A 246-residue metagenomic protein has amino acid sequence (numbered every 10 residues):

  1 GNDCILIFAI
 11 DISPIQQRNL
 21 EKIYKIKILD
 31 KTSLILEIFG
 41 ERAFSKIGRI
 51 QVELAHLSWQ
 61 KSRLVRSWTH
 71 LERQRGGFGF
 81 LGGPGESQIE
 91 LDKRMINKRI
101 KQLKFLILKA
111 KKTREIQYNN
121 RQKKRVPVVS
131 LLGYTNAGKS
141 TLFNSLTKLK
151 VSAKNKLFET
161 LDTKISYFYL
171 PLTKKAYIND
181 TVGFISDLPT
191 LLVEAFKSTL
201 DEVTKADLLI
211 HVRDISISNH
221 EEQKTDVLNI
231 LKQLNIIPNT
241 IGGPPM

Functional and structural regions predicted by a protein language model:
G1, I7-K27, L170-K175, F196-M246: Conserved C-terminal guanine-recognition region of P-loop GTPase G domains, centered on the G4
G1-V128: Conserved P-loop NTPase architecture
L29, I178-N179: Hydrophobic residues in beta-strands of the RecA-like P-loop NTPase core, especially within AAA+ ATPase
R114, R121-P127, S145-Y177, I185-S198 (+4 more regions): Switch I (effector-binding) loop of TRAFAC-class P-loop GTPase G-domains
Y134-T135, S145: P-loop (Walker A) phosphate-binding loop of NTP-binding proteins
K139: Conserved lysine of the Walker
